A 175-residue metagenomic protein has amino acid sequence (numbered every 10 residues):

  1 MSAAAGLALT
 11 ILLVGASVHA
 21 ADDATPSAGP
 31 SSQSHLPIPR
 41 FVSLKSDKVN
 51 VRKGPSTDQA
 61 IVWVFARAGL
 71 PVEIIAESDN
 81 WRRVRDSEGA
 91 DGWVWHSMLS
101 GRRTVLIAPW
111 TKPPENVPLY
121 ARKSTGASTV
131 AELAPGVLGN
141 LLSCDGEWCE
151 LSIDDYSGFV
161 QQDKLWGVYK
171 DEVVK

Functional and structural regions predicted by a protein language model:
M1-G6: Bacterial N-terminal signal peptides that target proteins for export
T10-L13: Generic short N-terminal amphipathic or hydrophobic helices
G15-S17: N-terminal signal peptide c-region/cleavage motif recognized by signal peptidases
A21-K53, V64-A68, I75-S78, R85-S87 (+5 more regions): SH3-family beta-barrel domains
